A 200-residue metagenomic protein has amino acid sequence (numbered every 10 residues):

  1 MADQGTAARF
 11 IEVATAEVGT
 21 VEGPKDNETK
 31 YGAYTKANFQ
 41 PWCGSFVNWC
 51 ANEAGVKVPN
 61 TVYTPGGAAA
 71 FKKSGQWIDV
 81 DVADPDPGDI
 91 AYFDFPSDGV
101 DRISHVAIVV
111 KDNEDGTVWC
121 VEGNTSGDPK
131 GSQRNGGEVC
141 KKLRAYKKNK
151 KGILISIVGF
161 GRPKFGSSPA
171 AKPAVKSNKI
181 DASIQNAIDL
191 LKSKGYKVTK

Functional and structural regions predicted by a protein language model:
M1-V56, R162-K164, P169-A174, T199: N-terminal capping segments
Q4, D101-A182, I188-D189: Aromatic- and glycine-rich peptidoglycan recognition patches
V13-E17, A69-S74, L190: Residues that form generic nucleotide/phosphate-binding pockets
G19-T20, V56-K57, F93-P96, T125-G127 (+1 more regions): Short regulatory "switch" loops immediately downstream of catalytic or recognition motifs within protein catalytic
G23-P87, F93, S97-D98: Catalytic cysteine-centered active-site loop
